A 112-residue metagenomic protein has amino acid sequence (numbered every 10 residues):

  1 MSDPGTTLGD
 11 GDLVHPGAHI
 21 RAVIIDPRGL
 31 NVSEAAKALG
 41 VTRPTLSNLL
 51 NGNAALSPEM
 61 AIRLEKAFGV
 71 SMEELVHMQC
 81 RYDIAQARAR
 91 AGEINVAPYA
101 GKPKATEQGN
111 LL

Functional and structural regions predicted by a protein language model:
D3-L30, E73, H77: A short, Lys/Arg-rich alpha-helix, primarily the initiator
G29-N48: Short alpha-helical DNA-recognition segment
L39-V41, E65, G69: A short, basic/aromatic helix-end/turn motif that makes direct DNA contacts
N48, I62, H77: DNA-binding alpha-helical recognition surfaces that contact promoter or target DNA
N51-N53, C80: Residue-level detection of the helix-turn-helix DNA-binding "recognition helix"
N53-K66: Short, basic-rich loop-to-helix N-cap that marks the start of a DNA-contacting helix
V76-L112: Short, charged recognition helix plus adjacent turn of helix-turn-helix-like nucleic-acid-binding domains
